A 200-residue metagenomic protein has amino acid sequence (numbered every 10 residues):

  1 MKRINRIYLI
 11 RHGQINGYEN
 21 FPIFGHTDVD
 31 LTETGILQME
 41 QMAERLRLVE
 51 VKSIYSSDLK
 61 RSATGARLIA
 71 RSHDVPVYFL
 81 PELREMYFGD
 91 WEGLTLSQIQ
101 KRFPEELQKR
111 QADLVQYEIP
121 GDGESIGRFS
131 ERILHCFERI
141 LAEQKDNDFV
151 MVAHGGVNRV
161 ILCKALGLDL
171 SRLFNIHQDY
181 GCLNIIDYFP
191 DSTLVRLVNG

Functional and structural regions predicted by a protein language model:
M1-R6, M42-R45, V75-Y78, F88-K101 (+2 more regions): Acidic, low-complexity terminal tails and accessory targeting/binding regions of phosphate-metabolizing enzymes
Y8-L68, I119-L134: Loop-to-helix element that buttresses phosphate recognition and phosphoryl-transfer chemistry
I15, V157-N158: Short active-site segment of divalent metal-dependent hydrolases/proteases that encodes the spacing between
E19-P22, E106-E118: Short, basic/glycine-rich phosphate-binding loops at helix/coil junctions that contact nucleotide phosphates
Q41-L107: Phosphate-coordination/substrate-recognition cap region in phosphate-metabolizing enzymes
L68, V160-K164: Active-site signature of alpha/beta-hydrolase-fold catalytic machinery across serine- and Asp/Cys-nucleophile hydrolases
H154: Short basic (Lys/Arg) and small-residue
